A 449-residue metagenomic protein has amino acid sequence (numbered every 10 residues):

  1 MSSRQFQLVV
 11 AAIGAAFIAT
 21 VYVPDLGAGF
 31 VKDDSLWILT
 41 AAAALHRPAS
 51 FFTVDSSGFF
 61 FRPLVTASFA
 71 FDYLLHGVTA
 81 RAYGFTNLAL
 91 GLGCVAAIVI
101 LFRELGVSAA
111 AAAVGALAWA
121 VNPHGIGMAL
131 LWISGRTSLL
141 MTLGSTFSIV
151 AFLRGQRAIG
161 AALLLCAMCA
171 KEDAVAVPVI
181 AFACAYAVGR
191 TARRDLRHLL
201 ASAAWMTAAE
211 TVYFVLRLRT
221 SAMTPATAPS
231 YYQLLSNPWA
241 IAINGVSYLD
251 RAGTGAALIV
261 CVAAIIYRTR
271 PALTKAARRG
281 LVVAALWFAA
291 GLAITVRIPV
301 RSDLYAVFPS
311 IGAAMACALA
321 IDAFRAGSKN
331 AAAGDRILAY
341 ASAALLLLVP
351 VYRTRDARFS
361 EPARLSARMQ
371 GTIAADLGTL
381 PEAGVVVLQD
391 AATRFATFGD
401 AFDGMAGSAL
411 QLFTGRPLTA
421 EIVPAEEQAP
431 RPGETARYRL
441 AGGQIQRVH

Functional and structural regions predicted by a protein language model:
M1-H449: Polytopic membrane enzymes that build or remodel cell-surface glycoconjugates and lipids
